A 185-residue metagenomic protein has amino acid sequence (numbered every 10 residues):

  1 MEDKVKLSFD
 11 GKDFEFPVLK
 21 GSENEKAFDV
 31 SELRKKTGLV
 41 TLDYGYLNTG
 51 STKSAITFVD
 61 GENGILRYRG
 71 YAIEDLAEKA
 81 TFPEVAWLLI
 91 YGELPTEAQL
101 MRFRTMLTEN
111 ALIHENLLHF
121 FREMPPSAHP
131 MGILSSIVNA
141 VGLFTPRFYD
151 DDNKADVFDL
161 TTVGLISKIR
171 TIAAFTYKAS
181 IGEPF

Functional and structural regions predicted by a protein language model:
E2-F185: Hydrophobic alpha-helical bundle cores within soluble ligand-binding/oligomerization subdomains
